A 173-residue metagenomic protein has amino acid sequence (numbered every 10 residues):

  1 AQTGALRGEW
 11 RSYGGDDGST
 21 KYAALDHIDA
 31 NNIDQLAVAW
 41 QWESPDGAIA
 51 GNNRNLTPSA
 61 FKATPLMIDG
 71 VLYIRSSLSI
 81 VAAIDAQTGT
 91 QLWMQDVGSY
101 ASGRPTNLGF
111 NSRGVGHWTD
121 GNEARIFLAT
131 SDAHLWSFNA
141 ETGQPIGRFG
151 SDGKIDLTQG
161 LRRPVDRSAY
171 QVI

Functional and structural regions predicted by a protein language model:
A1-L56, T90-R104, Q144-V165: Aromatic (tryptophan-biased) beta-strands that constitute blades/sheets of beta-rich domains
W10-G14, T57-I80, T106-H134, R167-I173: Repeat-blade elements of multi-bladed beta-propeller folds
A86-G89, G98, H117-W118: Structural core of flavin- and non-heme-iron oxidoreductases, emphasizing the beta-strand/alpha-helix scaffold
H134, A140-T142: Mature extracytoplasmic enzyme cores
